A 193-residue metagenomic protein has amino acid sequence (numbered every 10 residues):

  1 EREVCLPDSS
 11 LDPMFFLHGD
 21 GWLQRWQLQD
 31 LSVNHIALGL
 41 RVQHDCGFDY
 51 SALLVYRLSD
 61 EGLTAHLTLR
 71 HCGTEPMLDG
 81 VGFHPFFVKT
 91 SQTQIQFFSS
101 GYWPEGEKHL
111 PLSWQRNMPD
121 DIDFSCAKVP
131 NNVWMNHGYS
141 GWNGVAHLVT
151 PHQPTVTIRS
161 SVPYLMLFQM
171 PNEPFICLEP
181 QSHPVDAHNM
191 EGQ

Functional and structural regions predicted by a protein language model:
E1-P13, I176: Acidic-aromatic substrate-binding/catalytic surfaces of carbohydrate-active enzymes
P13-D60: Extended, loop-rich substrate-binding clefts of extracytoplasmic carbohydrate-active enzymes
L28, H84, L178: A residue-level signal for conserved active-site and pocket-lining positions in enzyme catalytic cores
A37, Q43, V129-Q193: Beta-strand-rich recognition/accessory modules
D45, C72-T74, F86, T90: Short coil/turn motifs at secondary-structure junctions
L54-Y56, L63-H71: Short, well-ordered beta-strand segments enriched in hydrophobic/aromatic residues
R70-E75, P151: Short solvent-exposed strand-capping/beta-turn motif centered on an Asx-Ser/Thr pair
L78, P85-S160: Active-site/ligand-binding surface loops and adjacent short beta/alpha elements that line catalytic pockets across
